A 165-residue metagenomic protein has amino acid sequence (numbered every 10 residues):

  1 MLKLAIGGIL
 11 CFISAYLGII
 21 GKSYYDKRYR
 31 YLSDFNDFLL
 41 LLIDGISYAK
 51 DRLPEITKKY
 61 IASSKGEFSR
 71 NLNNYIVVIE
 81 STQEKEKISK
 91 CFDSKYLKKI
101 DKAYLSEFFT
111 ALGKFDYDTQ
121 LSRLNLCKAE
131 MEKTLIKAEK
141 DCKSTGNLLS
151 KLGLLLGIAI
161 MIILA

Functional and structural regions predicted by a protein language model:
M1-K3: N-terminal hydrophobic targeting signals that begin at the initiator methionine
I6-V77: Juxtamembrane/interface alpha-helical elements of multi-pass membrane proteins
G7-L17, A138-A165: Bilayer-spanning, highly hydrophobic alpha-helical transmembrane segments
L32-F35, L105, L124: Hydrophobic packing residues in well-ordered alpha-helices of helical domains and bundles
K50-Y117: Glycine- and small-hydrophobic-enriched helix-loop-helix hairpins
S63, R70-N71, K133, L152-G153 (+1 more regions): Short alpha-helix boundary/capping motifs
K99, G113-L154: Membrane-interface, cytosolic juxtamembrane amphipathic helix immediately N-terminal to a transmembrane helix, enriched
